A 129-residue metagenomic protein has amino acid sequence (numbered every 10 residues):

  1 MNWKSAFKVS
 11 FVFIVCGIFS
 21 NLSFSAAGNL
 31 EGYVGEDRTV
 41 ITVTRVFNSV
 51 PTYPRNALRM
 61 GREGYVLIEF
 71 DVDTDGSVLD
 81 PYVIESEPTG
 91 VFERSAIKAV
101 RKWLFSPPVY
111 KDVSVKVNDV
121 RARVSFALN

Functional and structural regions predicted by a protein language model:
M1-F11: Bacterial N-terminal signal peptides that target proteins for export
S10-C16, G35, T44: N-terminal non-cleavable signal-anchor helices
C16-S25: C-terminal segment of classical bacterial N-terminal signal peptides
F24-E36: Cleaved targeting-peptide boundary
V34-E69, S95-N129: Short proline/glycine- and basic residue-enriched helix-capping loop/turn segments at helix->loop/beta transitions
R62-P88, V100: Short tight loops/turns at secondary-structure junctions
